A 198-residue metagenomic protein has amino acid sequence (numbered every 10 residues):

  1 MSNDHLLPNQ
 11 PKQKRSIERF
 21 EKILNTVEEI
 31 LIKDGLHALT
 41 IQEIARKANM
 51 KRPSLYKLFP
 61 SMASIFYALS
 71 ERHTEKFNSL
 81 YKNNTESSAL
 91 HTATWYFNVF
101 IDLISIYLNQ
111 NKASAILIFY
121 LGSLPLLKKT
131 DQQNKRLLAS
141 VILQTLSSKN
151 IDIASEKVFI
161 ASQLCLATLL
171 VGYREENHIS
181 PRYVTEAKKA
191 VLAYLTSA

Functional and structural regions predicted by a protein language model:
M1-I17: N-terminal intrinsically disordered/low-complexity leader segments
K22, T26, I30-S64, A68: Helix-turn-helix
I23-L31, H73, F77, I104: Short hydrophobic clusters on alpha-helical segments that form packing/core surfaces in small helical domains
L31, I65-H73, Y81, I118 (+1 more regions): Alpha-helical DNA-contacting segments of helix-turn-helix folds
A68, K82-N109: Hydrophobic alpha-helical connector segments
N98-D102, I106, S123-S148, E156 (+1 more regions): Amphipathic alpha-helical packing segments from all-alpha helical-bundle domains
S105-L126, A167-V171: Amphipathic alpha-helical segments used for helix-helix packing
K135-S140, I151-R174, R182-Y194: Hydrophobic alpha-helical segments that form the core of small-molecule binding pockets and/or dimer interfaces
